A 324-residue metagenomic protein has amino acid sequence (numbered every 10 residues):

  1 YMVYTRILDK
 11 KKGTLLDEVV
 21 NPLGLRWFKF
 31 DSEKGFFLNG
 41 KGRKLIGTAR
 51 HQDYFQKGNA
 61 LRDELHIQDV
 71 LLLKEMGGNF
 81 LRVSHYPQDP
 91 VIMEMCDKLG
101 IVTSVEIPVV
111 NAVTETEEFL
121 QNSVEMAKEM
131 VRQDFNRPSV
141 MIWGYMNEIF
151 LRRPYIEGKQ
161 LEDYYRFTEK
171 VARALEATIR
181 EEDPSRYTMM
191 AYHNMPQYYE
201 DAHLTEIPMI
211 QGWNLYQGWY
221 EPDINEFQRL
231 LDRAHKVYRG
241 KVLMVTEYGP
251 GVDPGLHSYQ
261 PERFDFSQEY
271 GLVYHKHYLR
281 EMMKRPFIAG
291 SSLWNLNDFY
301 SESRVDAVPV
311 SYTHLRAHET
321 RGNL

Functional and structural regions predicted by a protein language model:
Y1-I7: Short, aromatic- and glycine-rich surface loops/edge beta-strands on solvent-exposed regions
Y4, K12-A112, T116-R152, T188 (+1 more regions): Active-site-adjacent substrate/metal-binding segments within catalytic domains of carbohydrate-active enzymes
K74, D97, L204, M283-K284: Non-catalytic positions within long, well-ordered alpha-helices that form the structural scaffold/packing of enzyme
T114, M146-T178: Active-site cleft segment of glycoside hydrolase catalytic domains centered on the general acid/base Glu
R166-M283: Extracellular glycoside hydrolase catalytic/binding regions
G271-S303: Substrate-binding cleft of secreted/luminal carbohydrate-active enzymes
T313-T320: Conserved small/polar residues in nucleotide/adenosyl-binding loops
